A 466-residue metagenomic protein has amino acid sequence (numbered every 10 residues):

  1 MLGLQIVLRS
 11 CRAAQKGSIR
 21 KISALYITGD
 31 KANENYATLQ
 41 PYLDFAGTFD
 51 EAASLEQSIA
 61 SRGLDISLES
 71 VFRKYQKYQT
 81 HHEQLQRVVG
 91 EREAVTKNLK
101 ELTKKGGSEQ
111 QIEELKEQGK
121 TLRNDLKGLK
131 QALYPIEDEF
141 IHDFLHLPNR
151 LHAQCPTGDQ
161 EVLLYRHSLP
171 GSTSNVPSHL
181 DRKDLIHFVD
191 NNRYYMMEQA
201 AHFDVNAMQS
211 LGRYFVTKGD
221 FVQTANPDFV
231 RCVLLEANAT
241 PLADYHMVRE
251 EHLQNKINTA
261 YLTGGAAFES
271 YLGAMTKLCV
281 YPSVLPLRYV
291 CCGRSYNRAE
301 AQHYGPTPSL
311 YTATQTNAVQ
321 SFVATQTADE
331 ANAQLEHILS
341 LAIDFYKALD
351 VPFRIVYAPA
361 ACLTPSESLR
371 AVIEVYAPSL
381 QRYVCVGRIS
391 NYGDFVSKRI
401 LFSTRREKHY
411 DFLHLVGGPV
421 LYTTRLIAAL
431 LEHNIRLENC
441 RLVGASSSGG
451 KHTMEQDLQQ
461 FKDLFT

Functional and structural regions predicted by a protein language model:
L2, V7-L8, G17-H167: N-terminal alpha-helical targeting/anchoring segments
R73, Q79-T80, Q84, Y165-T466: TRNA-recognition modules of translation machinery and tRNA-sensing kinases, especially anticodon-binding
